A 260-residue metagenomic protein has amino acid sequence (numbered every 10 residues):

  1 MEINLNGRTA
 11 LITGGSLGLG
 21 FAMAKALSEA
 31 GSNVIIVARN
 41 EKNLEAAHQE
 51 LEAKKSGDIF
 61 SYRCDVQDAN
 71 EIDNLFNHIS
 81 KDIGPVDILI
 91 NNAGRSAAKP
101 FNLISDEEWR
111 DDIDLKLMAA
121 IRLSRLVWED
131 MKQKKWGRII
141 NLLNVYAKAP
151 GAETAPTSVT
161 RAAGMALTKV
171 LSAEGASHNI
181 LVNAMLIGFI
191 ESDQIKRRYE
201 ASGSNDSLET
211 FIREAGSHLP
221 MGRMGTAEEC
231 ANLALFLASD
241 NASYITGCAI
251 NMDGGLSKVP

Functional and structural regions predicted by a protein language model:
N4, A149, L235, T246-P260: Short C-terminal tail/terminal secondary-structure segment of NAD(P)H-dependent dehydrogenase/reductase domains
T9, S16-G18: Conserved glycine-rich cofactor-binding loop
P100-F101, E108-I113, F211, A215: Substrate-binding pocket helix/loop in short-chain dehydrogenase/reductase
I104, P150-S158, V170, R198: Active-site loop-to-helix junction immediately N-terminal to the catalytic Tyr of the SDR YXXXK motif in Rossmann-fold
S124, T160-R161, T168: Active-site helix of classical SDR
E129, A173-E174, S243: Alpha-helical segment proximal to the catalytic Tyr-Lys
A176, L181, I245-G247: Short, small/polar-rich loop/turn modules that mediate ligand/substrate recognition or access, typified
